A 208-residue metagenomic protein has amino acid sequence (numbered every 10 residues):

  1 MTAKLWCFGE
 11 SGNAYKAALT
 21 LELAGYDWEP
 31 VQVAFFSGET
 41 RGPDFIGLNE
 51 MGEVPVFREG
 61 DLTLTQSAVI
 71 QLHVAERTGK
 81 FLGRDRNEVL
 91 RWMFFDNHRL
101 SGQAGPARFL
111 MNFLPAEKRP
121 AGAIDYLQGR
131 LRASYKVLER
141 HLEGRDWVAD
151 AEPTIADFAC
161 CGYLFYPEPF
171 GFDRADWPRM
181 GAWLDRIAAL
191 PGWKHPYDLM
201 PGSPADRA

Functional and structural regions predicted by a protein language model:
M1-E10, Y15-D125, E139: GST-like domain detector, emphasizing the conserved glutathione-binding G-site in the N-terminal thioredoxin-like
Y15, G38, L184, P204-A205: Generic structural signal for helix capping and beta-alpha/helix-loop junctions
F35-F36, A156, P201-G202: Conserved beta-strand edge residues that scaffold enzyme active sites
V69, R179, G192: Residue-level recognition of oxygen-bearing side chains
A75, Y163-L164, Y197: Active-site-flanking alpha-helical
D96-A189: GST-like fold's C-terminal all-alpha helical module
W193-A208: Terminal-tail/helix-coil boundary detector
